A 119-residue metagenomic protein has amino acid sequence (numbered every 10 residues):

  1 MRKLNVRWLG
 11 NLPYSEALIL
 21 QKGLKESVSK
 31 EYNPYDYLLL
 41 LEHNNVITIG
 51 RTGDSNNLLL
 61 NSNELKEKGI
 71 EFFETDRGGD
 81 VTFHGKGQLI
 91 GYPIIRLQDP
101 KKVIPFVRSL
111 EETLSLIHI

Functional and structural regions predicted by a protein language model:
M1-S115: N-terminal lobe of the biotin/lipoate ligase/transferase fold
I117-I119: Conserved small/polar residues in nucleotide/adenosyl-binding loops
